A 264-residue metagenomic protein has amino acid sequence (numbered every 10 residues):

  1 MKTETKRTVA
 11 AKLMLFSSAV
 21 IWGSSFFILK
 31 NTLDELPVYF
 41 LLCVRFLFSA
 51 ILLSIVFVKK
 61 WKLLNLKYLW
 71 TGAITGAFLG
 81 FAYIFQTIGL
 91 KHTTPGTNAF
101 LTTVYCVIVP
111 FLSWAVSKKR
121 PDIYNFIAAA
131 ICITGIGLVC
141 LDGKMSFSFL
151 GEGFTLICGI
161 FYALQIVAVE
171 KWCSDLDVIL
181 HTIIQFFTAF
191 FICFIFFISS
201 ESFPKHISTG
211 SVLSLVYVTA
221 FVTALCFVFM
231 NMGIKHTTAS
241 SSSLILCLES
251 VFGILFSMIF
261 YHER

Functional and structural regions predicted by a protein language model:
M1-F40, A77, F85, S146-K171: Glycine-/small-residue-enriched transmembrane alpha-helix faces in small-molecule transporters and effluxers
K2-E4, T8, L13, R45-F46 (+4 more regions): C-terminal-most transmembrane helix of multi-pass membrane proteins
V9-M14, F40-I55, Y124-I131, L150-I157 (+1 more regions): Hydrophobic alpha-helical transmembrane segments of multi-pass integral membrane proteins, especially transporters
I21, S25-F26, S54-T102, L138 (+1 more regions): Specific transmembrane alpha-helical segments of multi-pass solute transporters/efflux pumps, especially DMT/EamA
F27-E35, I88-H92, G137-L150, F197-L215 (+1 more regions): Membrane-interface helix termini and inter-helical loops of multi-pass transporters
L42-V44, I84, N98-V104, V169-F191 (+1 more regions): Helix-helix packing/entry segments at the starts of transmembrane helices
L53, A73-T75, P121-L141, Y162 (+2 more regions): Hydrophobic transmembrane alpha-helices of multi-pass small-molecule transport proteins
L66-W70, A99-T102, A115-L138, M145-E152 (+2 more regions): Loop-to-transmembrane alpha-helix entry segments
